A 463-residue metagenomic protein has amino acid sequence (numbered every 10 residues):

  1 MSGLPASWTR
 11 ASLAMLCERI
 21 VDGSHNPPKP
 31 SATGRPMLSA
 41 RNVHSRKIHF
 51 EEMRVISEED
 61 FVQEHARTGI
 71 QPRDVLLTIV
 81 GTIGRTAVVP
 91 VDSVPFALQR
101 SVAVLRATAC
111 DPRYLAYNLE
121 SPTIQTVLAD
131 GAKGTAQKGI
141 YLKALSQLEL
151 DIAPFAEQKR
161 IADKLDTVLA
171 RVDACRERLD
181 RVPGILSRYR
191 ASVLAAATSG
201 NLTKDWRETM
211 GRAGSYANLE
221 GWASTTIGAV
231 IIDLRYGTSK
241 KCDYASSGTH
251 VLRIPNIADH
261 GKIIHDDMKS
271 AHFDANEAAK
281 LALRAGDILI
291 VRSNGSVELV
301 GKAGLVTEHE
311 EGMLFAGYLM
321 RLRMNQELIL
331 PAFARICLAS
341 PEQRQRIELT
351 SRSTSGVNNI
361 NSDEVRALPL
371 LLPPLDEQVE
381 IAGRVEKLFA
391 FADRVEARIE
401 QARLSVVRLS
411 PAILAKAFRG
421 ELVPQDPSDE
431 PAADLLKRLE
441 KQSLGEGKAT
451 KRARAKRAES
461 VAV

Functional and structural regions predicted by a protein language model:
M1-D22, Q147, D151-A162, A170 (+13 more regions): Non-catalytic DNA-recognition/assembly elements of restriction-modification systems
A6, I79-T82, P95-A103, C110-R113 (+5 more regions): A short glycine-rich beta-alpha junction/loop motif
A6-R46, Q63-H65, E220-H260, F273-A279 (+3 more regions): Low-complexity, Lys/Gly-biased intrinsically disordered segments
S24, H44-I56, V75-L98, R113-Y117 (+6 more regions): Short, ligand-facing micro-motifs at secondary-structure edges
G69-Q71, A282-L283: Short, well-ordered loop/turn sites that connect or cap secondary structure elements
R73, D151-A153, G286: Intrinsically disordered, low-complexity linker/tail regions enriched in proline/serine/threonine/glutamine
L165, L179, L186-L194, V385 (+1 more regions): Short amphipathic alpha-helical coiled-coil/interface segments
R181-V182, Y189-S192, A196-A213, E421-L444: Extended, domain-scale alpha-helical bundle/helix-rich regions
